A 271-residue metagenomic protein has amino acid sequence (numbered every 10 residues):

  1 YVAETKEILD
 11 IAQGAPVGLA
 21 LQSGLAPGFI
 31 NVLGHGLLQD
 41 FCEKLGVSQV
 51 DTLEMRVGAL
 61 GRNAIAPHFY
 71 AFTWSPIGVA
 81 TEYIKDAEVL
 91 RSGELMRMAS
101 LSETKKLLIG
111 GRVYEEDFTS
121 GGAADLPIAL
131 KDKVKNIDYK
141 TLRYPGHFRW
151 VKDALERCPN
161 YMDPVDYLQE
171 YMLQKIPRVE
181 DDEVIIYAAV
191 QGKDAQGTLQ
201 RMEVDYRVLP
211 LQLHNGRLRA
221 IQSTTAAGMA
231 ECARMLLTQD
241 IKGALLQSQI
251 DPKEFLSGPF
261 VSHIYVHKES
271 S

Functional and structural regions predicted by a protein language model:
Y1, Q22-A26, E115: Glycine- and other small-residue-rich loops at beta-strand/loop junctions that grip anionic moieties
Y1-G18: Rossmann-fold NAD(P)-binding glycine/threonine-rich loop
V2-T5, A26-F29, R56, L60-R62: Short gly/pro/ser/thr-enriched loop/turn and capping motifs at secondary-structure boundaries
K6-I11, V32-C42: Active-site Tyr-X1-5-Lys
G18-L19, D138: Conserved beta-strand segments of alpha/beta enzyme cores
L19-L21, M55: General beta-strand structural signal in soluble alpha/beta enzymes
S23-L38, G228, C232: Short alpha-helices
D40-S271: C-terminal catalytic/substrate-binding lobe primarily of soluble NAD(P)-dependent oxidoreductases
